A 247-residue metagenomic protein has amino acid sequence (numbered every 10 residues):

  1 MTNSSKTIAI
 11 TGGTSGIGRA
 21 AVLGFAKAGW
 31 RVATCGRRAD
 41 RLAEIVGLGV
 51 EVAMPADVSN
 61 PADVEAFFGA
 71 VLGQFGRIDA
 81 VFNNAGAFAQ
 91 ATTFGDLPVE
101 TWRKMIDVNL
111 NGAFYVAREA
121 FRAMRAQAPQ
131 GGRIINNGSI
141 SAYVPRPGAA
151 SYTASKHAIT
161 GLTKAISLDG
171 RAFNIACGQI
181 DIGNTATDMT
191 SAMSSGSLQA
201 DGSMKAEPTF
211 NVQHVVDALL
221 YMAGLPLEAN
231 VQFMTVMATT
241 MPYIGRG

Functional and structural regions predicted by a protein language model:
T14-S15: Conserved glycine-rich cofactor-binding loop
A56-F67, V99: The beta1-alpha1 cofactor-binding region of Rossmann-like NAD(H)/NADP(H)-dependent oxidoreductases
T92-F94, T101-I106: Substrate-binding pocket helix/loop in short-chain dehydrogenase/reductase
A117, S155: Active-site helix of classical SDR
R122, L168-R171: Alpha-helical segment proximal to the catalytic Tyr-Lys
S139: Residue(s) in the substrate-gating loop at a strand-loop-helix junction that position the organic substrate next
Q179-I180, L198-I244: C-terminal helical subdomain
